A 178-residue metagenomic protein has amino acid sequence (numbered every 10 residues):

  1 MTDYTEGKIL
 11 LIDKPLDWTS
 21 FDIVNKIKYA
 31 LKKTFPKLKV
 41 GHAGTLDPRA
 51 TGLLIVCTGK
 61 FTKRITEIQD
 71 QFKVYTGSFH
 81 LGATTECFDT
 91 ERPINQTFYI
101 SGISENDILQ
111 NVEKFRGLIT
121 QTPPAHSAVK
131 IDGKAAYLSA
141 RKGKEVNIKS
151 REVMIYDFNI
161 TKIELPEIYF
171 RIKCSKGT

Functional and structural regions predicted by a protein language model:
M1-T178: Catalytic/RNA-binding core of pseudouridine synthases
